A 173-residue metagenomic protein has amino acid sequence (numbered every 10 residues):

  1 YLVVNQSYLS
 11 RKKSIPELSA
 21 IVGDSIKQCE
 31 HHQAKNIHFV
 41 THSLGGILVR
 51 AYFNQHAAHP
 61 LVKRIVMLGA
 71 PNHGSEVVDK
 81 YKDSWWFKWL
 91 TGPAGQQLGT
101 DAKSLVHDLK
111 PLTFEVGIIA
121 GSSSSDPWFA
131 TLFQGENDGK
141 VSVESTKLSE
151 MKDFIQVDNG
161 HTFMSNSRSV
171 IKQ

Functional and structural regions predicted by a protein language model:
V3-Q6, I15-T113, A130-F133, D138: Serine-dependent carboxylesterase/thioesterase catalytic core of lipase-like alpha/beta-hydrolase/SGNH enzymes
Y8-K13, D158-T162: Histidine-bearing beta->alpha loop at or near hydrolase active sites
P111-Q173: C-terminal catalytic-base region of ester-bond hydrolases, centering on the histidine of the charge-relay
